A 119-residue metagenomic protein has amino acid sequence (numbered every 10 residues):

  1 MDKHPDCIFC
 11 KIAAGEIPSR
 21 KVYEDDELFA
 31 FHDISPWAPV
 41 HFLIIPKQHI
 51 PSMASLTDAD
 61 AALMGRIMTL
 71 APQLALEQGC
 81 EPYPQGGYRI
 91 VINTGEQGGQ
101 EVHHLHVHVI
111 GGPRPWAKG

Functional and structural regions predicted by a protein language model:
M1-G119: HIT superfamily nucleotide-processing domains
